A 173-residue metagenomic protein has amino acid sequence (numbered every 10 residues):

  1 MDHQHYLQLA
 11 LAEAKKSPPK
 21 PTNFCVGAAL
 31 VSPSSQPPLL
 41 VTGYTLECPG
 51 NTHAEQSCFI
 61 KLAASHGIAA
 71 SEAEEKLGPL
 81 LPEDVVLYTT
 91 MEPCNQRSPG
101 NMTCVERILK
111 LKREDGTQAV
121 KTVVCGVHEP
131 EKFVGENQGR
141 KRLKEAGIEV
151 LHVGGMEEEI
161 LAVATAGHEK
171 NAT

Functional and structural regions predicted by a protein language model:
M1-Q8, E74-E75, D115-G116, G155-E157 (+1 more regions): Eukaryotic N-terminal low-complexity, Ser/Thr- and Lys/Arg-rich leader segments that predominantly function as
M1-T22: Short, basic/aromatic recognition patches
Q8-L11, S32-S34, P38: Non-catalytic interface/targeting segments
E13, S17, S65, A146 (+1 more regions): Change "in soluble alpha/beta enzymes" to "in soluble alpha/beta proteins
P21-F24, P82: Short gly/pro-enriched beta-turn/loop segments at secondary-structure junctions
N23-S34: Short beta-strand scaffold segments in enzyme catalytic cores
L40-A162: Zn2+-dependent cytidine deaminase-like catalytic core
